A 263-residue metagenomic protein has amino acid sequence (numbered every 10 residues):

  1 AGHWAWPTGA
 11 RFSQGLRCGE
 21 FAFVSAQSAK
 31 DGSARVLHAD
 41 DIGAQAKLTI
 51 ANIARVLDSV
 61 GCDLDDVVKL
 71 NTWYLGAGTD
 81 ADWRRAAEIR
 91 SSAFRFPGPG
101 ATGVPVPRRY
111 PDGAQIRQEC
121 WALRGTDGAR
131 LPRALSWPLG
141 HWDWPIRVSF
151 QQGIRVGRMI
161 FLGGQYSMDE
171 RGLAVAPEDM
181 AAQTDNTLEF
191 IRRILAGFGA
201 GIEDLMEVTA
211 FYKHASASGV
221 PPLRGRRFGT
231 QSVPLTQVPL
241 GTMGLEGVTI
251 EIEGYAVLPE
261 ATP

Functional and structural regions predicted by a protein language model:
A1-A51, R55-V68, Y74-M206, Y212-P263: N-terminal presequence-like segments and the immediate start of the first folded domain
